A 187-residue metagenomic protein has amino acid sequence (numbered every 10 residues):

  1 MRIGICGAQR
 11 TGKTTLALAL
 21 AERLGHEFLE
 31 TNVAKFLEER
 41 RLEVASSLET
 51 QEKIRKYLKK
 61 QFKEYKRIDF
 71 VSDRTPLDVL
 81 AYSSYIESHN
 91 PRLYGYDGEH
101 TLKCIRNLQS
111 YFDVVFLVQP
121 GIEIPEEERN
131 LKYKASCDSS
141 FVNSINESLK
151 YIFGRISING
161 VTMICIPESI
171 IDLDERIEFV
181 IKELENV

Functional and structural regions predicted by a protein language model:
M1-R2: Pre-Walker A (Motif I) flank of P-loop NTPase domains
I5: Hydrophobic anchor at the beta1->P-loop junction of P-loop NTPases
R10: Walker A (P-loop) phosphate-binding loop of P-loop NTPases
K13: Conserved lysine of the Walker
L18, E22-K60: Conserved substrate/cofactor phosphate-moiety recognition/catalytic segment in nucleotide-dependent phosphotransferases
T50-Q109: Glycine-rich phosphate-binding loop used to anchor ATP phosphates in small-molecule kinases, encompassing both
I86-G154, I164-I171: A glycine- and Lys/Arg-enriched "phosphate-lid" helix/loop adjacent to the NTP-binding pocket of small-molecule kinases
Y151-V187: Charged phosphate-binding loop/patch that engages nucleotide di/tri-phosphates or the phosphate backbone of nucleic
